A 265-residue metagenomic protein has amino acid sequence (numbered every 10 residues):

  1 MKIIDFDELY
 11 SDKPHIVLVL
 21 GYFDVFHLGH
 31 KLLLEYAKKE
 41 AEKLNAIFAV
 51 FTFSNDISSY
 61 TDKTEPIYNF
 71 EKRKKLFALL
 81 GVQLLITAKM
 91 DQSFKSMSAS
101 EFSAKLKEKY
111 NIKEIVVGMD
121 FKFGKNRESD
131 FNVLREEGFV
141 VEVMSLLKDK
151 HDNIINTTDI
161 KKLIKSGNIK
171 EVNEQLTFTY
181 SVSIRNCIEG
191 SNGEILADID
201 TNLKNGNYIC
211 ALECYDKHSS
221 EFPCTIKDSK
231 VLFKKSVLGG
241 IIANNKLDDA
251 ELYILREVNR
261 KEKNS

Functional and structural regions predicted by a protein language model:
K2-I4, L85-A88, E142-M144: General small-molecule cofactor/ligand-binding pocket signal
D5-N69: N-terminal catalytic cores of NTP/NDP-binding nucleotidyl/phosphoryl-transfer enzymes
A41, F77, L134-G138: A generic structural signal for well-ordered alpha-helical segments
N45-A49, Q83-L84, V140: Residues at the starts of beta-strands that form the adenosine-phosphate
E65-R73, F94-S103: Glycine-rich, highly charged phosphate/nucleotide-binding loops
K72-I86: A glycine-rich helix N-cap at a beta->alpha junction
S96-L196, N259-N264: Classical nucleotidyltransferase
V182, I188-S265: Phosphate/ribose-recognition catalytic cores of enzymes acting on nucleotide-derived substrates
